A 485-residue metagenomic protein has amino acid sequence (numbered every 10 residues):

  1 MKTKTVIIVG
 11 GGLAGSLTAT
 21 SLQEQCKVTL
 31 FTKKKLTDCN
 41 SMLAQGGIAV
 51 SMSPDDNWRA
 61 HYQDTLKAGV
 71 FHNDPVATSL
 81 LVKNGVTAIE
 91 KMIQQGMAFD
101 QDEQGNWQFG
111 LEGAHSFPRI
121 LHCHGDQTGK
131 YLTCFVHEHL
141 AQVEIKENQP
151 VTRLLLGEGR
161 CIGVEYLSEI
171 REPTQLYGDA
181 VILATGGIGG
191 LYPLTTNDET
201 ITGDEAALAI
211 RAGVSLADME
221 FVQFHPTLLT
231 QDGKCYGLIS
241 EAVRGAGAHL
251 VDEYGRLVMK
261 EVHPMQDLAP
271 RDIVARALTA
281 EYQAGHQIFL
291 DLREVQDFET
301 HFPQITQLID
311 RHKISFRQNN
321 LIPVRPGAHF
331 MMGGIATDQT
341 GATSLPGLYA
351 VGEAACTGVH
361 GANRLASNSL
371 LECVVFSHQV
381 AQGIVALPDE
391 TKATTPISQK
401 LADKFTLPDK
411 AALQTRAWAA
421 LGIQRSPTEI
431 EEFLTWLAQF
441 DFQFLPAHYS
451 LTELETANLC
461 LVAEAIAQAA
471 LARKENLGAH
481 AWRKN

Functional and structural regions predicted by a protein language model:
M1-T5, S21, L36, A44-I48 (+6 more regions): Glycine- and aromatic-enriched mobile tails/lids
K2-K4, R171-A180, S344: Core beta-strand elements of the Rossmann-like FAD/NAD(P) dinucleotide-binding domain in flavoenzyme oxidoreductases
T5-L30: N-terminal Rossmann-like FAD-binding beta1-loop-alpha1 element of flavoenzymes
E24-I48, P54: Glycine-rich FAD pyrophosphate-binding loop
A49-L81: Glycine-rich active-site loop/strand segments that organize a redox cofactor
Q95-E172, A184, L228-Q231: Conserved redox-cofactor binding core of oxidoreductases
A180-G233, G237, N368-L370, V374-F376: Glycine-rich loop(s) and the adjacent beta-strand/alpha-helix scaffold that form part
L208, V214-N320, G383, P388: An anion/pyrophosphate-binding glycine-rich loop and adjacent beta-alpha core in soluble alpha-beta enzymes
